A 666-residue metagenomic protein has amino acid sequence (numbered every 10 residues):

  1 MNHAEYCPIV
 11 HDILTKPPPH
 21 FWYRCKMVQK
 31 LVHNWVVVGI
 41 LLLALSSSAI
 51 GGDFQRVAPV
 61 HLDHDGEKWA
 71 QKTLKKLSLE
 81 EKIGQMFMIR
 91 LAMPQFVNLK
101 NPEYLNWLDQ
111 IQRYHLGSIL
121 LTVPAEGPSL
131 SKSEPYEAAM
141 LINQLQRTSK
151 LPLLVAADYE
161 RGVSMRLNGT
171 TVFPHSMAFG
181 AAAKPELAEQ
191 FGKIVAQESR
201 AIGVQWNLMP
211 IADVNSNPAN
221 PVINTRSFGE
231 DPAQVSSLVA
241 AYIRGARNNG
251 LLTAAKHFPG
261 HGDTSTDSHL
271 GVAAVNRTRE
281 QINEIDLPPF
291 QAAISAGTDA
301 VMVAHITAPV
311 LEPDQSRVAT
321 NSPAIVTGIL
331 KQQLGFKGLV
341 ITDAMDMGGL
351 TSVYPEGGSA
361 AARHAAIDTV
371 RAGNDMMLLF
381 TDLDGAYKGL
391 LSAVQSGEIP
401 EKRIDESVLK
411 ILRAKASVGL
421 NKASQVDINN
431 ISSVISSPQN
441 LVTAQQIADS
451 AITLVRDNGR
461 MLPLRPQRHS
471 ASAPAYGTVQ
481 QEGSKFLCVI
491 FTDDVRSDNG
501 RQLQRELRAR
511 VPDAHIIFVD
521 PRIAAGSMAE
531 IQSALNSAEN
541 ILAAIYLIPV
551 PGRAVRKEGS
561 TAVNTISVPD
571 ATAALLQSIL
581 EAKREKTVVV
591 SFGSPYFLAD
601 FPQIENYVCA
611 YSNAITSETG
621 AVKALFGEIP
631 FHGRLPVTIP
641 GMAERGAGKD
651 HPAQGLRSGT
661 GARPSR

Functional and structural regions predicted by a protein language model:
V36-S46: Bacterial N-terminal signal peptides
I50-Q110, H115, Q332, V353-R666: Preference for extracellular/luminal or secreted protein segments
K75-S78, F96-N98, E103, W107 (+5 more regions): Second-shell residues forming the walls of enzyme active-site clefts
W107-T122, I194, E198-W206: Catalytic domains of carbohydrate-active enzymes, especially glycoside hydrolases
A157-M165, Q205-N215, A255-H261, L383 (+1 more regions): Short glycine-enriched loops at secondary-structure junctions
